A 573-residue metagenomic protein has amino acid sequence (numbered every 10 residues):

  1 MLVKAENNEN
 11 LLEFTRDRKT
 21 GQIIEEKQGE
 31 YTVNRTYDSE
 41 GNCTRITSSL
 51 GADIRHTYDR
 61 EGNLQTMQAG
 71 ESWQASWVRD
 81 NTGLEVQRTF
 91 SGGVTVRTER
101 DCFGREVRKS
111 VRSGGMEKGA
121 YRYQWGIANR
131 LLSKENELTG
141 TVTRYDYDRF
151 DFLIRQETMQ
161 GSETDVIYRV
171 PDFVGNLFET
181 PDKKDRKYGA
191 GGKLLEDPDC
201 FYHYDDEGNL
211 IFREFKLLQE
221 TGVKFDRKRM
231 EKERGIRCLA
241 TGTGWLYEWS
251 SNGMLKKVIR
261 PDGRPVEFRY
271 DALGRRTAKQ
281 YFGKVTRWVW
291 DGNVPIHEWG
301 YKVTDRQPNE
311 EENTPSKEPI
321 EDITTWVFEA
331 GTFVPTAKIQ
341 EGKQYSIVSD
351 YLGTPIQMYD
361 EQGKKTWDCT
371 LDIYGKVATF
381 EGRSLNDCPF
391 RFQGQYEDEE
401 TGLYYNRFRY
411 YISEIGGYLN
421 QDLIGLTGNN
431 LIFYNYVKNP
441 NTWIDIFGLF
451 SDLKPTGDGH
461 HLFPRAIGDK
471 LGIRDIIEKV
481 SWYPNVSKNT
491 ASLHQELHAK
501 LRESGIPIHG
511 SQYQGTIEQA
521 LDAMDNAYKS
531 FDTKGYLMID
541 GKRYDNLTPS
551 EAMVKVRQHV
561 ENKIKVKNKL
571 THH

Functional and structural regions predicted by a protein language model:
M1-K4, L12-E25, T32-R45, I54-N63 (+19 more regions): Aromatic-rich beta-strand edge motifs centered on tyrosine
L2-E6, I23-E26, I46-T47, L64-Q68 (+16 more regions): Beta-strand-dense domains in secreted/periplasmic systems and polymorphic toxin scaffolds
N8-E9, G29-E30, L50, E71 (+16 more regions): A generic structural motif
M116-K118, E163: Short glycine-/Asp-/Thr-/Trp-enriched loop segments that recur within the blades of beta-propeller repeat domains
F173, K183-G189, A337-R407, N441-W443: A motif-centric feature for acidic-aromatic and gly/ser/thr-rich catalytic loops and repeats
M358, K376-A378, R409-L419, L423-I424 (+1 more regions): Short, low-complexity export/processing leader segments characterized by acidic and small residues
L449-H573: Catalytic toxin/effector domains delivered as secreted proteins or via bacterial secretion systems
